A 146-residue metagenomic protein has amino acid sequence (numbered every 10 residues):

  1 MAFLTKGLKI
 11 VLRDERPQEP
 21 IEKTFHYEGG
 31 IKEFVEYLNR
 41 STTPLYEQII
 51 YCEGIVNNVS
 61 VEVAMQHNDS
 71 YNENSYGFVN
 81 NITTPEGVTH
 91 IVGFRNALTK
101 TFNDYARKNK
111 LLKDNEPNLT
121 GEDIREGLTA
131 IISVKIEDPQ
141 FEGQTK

Functional and structural regions predicted by a protein language model:
K6-T145: GHKL/Histidine-kinase-like ATPase module
